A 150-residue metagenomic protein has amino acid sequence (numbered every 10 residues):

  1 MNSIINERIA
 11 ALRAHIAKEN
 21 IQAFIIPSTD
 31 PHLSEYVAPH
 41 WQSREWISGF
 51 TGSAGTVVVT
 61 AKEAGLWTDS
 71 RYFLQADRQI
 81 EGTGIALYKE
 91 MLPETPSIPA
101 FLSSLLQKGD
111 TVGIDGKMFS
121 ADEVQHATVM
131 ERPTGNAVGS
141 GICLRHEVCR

Functional and structural regions predicted by a protein language model:
M1-R150: Terminal domain-start leader segments
